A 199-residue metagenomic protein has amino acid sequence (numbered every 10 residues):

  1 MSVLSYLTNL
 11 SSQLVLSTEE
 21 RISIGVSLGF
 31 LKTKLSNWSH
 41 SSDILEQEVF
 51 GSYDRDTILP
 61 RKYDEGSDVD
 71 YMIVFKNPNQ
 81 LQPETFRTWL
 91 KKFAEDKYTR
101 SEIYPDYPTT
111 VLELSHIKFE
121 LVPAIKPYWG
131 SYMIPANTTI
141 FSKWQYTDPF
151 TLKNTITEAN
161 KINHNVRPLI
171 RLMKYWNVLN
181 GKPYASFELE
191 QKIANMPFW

Functional and structural regions predicted by a protein language model:
M1-G66, N79-Q82: N-terminal regions immediately upstream of nucleotidyltransferase
L35, R87-Y132: Conserved catalytic core of two-metal-ion nucleotidyltransferases
R55-T57, D64-M72, V111-A124: Histidine-centered divalent-metal-coordination microenvironment in nucleic-acid enzymes
L59-Y63, F75-K76, K126-W129, Q145: Extracellular/secreted glycoprotein ectodomains characterized by long, lumenal stretches of O-glycosylated
G66-V74, T147-N154: Glycine-rich, often proline-containing surface loops adjacent to acidic residues and nearby aromatics that form
V69-F93: A broadly used, surface-exposed interaction patch
E120, A124-N160: Conserved NTP-donor binding/palm subdomain of two-metal-ion nucleotidyltransferases/polymerases, i.e., the charged
R167-W199: Conserved nucleotidyltransferase catalytic core and NTase-mimicking acidic/glycine-rich helix/loop elements in nucleic
